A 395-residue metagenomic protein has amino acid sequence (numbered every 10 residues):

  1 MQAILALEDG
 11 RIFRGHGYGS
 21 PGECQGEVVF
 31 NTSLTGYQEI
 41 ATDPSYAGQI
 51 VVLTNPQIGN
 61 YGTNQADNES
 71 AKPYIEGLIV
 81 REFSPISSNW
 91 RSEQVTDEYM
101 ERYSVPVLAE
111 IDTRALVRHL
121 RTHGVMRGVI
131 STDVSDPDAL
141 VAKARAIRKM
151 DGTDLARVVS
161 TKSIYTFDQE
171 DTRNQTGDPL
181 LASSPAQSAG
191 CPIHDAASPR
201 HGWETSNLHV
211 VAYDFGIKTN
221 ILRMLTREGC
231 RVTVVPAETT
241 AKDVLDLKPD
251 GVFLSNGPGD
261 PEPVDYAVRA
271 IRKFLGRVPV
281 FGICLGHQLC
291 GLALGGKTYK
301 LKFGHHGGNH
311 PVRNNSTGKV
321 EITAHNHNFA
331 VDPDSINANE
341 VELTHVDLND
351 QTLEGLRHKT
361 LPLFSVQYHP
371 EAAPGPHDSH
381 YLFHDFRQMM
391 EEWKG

Functional and structural regions predicted by a protein language model:
M1-K242, L247, P261, A373-G375 (+1 more regions): RNA-binding accessory domains that recognize and position tRNA/RNA substrates
I4-L5, D43, P311-R313, G355: Residue-level detector of beta-strand face positions
G17-Y18, N55, F303, H325 (+2 more regions): Short clusters of small/polar residues that mark proteolytic maturation junctions
F83, G257, L361, E371: Flexible loop residues that form catalytic and substrate-binding hotspots at small-molecule/glycan-binding clefts
P106, H209, P279-F281, K297 (+1 more regions): Proline-centered loop/turn at the N-terminus of a beta-strand
H209-Y213, T323-A324, F364-Y368: Active-site-proximal beta-strand elements of phosphoester/diester hydrolases
D246, D250-G251, N256-P333, G375-W393: Cysteine-nucleophile active-site neighborhood
K319-L361: Catalytic beta-strand/loop cores that center a nucleophilic Ser/Cys/Thr and support acyl-enzyme chemistry
